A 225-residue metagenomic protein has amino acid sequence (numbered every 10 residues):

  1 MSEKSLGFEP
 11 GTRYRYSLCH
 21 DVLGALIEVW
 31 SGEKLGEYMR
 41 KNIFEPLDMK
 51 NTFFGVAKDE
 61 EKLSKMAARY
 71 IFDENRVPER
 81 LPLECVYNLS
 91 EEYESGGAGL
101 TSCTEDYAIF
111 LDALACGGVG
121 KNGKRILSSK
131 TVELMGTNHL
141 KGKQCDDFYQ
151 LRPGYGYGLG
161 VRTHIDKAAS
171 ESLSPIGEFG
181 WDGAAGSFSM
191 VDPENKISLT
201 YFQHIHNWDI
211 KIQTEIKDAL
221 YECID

Functional and structural regions predicted by a protein language model:
M1-L173: Short, surface-exposed loop or secondary-structure junction motifs that flank catalytic or metal-binding residues
N75, E194-N195: Residue-level recognition of short loop/turn positions
R162-T163, M190-D192: Short, well-ordered beta-strand micro-motif
G180: Short, structured beta-strand/loop micro-motifs enriched in basic residues and often containing a Trp
G183-A185: Short, small/polar residue-rich loop motifs at catalytic or cofactor-binding pockets
S189-M190, K196-I205: Short, well-ordered beta-strand elements
I205-D225: Generic C-terminus detector
